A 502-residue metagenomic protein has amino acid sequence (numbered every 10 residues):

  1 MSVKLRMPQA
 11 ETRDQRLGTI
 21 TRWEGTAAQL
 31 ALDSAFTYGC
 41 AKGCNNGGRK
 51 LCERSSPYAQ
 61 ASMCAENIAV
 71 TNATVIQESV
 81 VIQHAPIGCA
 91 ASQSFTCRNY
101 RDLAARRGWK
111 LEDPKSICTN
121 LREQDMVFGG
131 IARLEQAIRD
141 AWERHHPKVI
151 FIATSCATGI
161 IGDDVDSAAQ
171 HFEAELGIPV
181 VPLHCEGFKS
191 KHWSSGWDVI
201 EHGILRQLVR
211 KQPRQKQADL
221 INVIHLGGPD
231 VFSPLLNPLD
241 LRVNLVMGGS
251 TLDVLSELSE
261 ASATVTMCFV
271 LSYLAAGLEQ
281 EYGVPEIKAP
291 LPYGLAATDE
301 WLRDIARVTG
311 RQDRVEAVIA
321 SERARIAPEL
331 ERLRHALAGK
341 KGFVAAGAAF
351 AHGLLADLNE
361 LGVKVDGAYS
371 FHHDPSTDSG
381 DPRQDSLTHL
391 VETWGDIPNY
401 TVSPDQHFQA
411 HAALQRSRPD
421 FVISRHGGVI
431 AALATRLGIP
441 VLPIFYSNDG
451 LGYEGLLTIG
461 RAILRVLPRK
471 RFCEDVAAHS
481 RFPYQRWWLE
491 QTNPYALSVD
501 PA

Functional and structural regions predicted by a protein language model:
M1-A502: An N-terminal assembly and electron-transfer interface module characteristic of large anaerobic redox and radical
